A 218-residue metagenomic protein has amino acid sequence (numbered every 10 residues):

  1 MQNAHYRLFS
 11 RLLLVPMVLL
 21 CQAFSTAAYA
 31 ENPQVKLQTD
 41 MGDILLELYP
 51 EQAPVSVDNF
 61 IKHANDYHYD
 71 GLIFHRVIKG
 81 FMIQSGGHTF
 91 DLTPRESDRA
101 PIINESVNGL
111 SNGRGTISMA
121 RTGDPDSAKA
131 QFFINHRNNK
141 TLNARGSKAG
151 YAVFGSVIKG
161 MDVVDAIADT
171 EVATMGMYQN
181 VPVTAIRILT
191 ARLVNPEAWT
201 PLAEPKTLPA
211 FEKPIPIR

Functional and structural regions predicted by a protein language model:
Q2, F24-R218: Cyclophilin-like peptidyl-prolyl cis-trans isomerases
Q2-P16: Bacterial N-terminal signal peptides that target proteins for export
P16-V18, A27-A28: Cleavable N-terminal signal peptides
